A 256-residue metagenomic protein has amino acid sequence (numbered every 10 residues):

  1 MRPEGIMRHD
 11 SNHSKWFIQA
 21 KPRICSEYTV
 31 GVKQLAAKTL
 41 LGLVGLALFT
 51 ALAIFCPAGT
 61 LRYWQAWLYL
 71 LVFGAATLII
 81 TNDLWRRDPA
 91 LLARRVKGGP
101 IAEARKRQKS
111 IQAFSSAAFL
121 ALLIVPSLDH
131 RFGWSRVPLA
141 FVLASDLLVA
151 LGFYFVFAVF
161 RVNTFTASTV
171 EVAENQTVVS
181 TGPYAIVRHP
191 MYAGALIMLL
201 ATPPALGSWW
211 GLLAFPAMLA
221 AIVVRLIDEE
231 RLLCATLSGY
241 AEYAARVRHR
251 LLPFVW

Functional and structural regions predicted by a protein language model:
K15-Y184, A193-W256: Membrane-anchoring alpha-helices and their flanking helix-loop junctions
V187: Conserved SAM-binding loop
